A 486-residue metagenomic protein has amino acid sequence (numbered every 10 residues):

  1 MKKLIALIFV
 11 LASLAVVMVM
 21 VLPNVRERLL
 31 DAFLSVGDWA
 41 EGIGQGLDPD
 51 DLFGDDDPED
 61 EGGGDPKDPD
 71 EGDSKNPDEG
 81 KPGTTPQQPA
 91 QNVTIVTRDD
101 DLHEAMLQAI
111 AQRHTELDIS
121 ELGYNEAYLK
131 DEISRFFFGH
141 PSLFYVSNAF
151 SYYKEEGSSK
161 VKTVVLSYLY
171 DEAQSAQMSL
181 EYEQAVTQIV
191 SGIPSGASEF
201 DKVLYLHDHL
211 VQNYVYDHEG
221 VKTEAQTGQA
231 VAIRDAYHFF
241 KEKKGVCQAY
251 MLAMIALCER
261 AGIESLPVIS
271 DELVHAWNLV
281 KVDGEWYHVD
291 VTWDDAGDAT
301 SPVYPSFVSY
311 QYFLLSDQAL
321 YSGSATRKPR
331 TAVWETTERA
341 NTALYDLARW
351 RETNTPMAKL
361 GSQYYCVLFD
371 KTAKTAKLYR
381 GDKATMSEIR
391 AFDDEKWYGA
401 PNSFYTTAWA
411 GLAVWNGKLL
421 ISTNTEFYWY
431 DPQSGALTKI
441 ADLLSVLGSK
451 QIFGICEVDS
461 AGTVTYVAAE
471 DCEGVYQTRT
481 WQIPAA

Functional and structural regions predicted by a protein language model:
M1-K2: N-terminal hydrophobic targeting signals that begin at the initiator methionine
I5-A197, Y321-A486: N-terminal accessory/pre-domain segments preceding catalytic cores
A105-L107, Q177, E242-G245, I269: Alpha-helix capping and helix-loop boundary segments enriched in small/acidic/polar residues
N125-Y128, K202, V246, Y250: Short amphipathic alpha-helical segments
D171-F239: Secondary-structure boundary elements
A236-A249: A short, highly charged nucleic-acid-interacting micro-segment common to nuclease and nuclease-linked defense proteins
A249-Q318: Hydrophobic/aromatic-rich core segments of domains that either
